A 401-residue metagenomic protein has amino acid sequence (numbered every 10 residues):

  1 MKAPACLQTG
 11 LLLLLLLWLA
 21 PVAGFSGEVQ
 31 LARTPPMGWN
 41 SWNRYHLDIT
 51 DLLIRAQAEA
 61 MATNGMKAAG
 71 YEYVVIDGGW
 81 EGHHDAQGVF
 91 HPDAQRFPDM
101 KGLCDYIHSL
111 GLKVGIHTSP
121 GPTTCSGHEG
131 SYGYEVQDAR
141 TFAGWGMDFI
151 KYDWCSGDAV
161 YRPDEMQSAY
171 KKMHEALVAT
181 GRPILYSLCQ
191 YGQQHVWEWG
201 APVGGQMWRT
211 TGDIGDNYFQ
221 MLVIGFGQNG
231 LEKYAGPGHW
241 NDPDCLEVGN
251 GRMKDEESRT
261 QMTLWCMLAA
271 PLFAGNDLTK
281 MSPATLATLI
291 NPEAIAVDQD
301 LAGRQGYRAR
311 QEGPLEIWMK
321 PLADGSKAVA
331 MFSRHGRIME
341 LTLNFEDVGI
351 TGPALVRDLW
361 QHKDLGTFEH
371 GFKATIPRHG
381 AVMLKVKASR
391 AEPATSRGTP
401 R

Functional and structural regions predicted by a protein language model:
M1-L11: Bacterial N-terminal signal peptides that target proteins for export
G10-P21: Bacterial N-terminal signal peptides
P36-S41, G70-D77, K113-T118, D148-D153 (+6 more regions): Structural recognition of the beta-strand scaffold that forms the well-ordered cores of secreted hydrolase catalytic
Q57, M61-R162: Aromatic-lined carbohydrate-binding/catalytic grooves of carbohydrate-active enzymes
Y134-Q137, V178, R182-D277, D298: Glycan-recognition surfaces
W265-L268, F273-G275, Q311-I350: Carbohydrate-binding surface patches
E346-Q361: Solvent-exposed beta-hairpin/edge-strand motifs
T367-G398: C-terminal beta-strand-rich structural cap/linker in extracellular carbohydrate-active enzymes
